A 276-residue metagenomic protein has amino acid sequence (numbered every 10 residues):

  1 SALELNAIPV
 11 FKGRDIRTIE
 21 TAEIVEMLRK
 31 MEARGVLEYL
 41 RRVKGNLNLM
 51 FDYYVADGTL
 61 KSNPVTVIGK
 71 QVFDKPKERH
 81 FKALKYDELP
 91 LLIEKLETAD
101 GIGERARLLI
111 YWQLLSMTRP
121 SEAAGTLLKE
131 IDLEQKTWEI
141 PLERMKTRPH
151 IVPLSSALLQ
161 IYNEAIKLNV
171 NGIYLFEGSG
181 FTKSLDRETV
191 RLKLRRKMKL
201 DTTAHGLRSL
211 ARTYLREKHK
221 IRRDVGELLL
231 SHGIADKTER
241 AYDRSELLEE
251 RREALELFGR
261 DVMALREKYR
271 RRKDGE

Functional and structural regions predicted by a protein language model:
S1, K85-P90, Q135, P153-T202 (+2 more regions): Active-site/catalytic core of tyrosine-dependent DNA strand-transfer enzymes
S1-R34, M50-Y53, V72: Basic/aromatic-enriched alpha-helical hairpins
R17, F73-R79, E139-P141, L159-L192 (+3 more regions): Major-groove DNA-contacting interfaces characterized by cationic-aromatic clusters
I19, G103-L108, L200-H219: Short basic/aromatic active-site micro-motif
M31-N46, A56, L60-G125, E134 (+2 more regions): Basic, Lys/Arg- and aromatic-enriched nucleic-acid-binding interface segment
S62, K129-T137, L200-D201, K220-D243 (+1 more regions): Short, polar N-cap/turn motifs at the start of nucleic acid-interacting alpha helices
T66-F73, S116, G125-E164, I234: Conserved tyrosine-mediated DNA breakage-rejoining catalytic core shared by Y-recombinases
A83, I140-T147, T182, K220 (+1 more regions): Catalytic-site neighborhood detector that most strongly recognizes the C-terminal catalytic loop/helix of tyrosine
